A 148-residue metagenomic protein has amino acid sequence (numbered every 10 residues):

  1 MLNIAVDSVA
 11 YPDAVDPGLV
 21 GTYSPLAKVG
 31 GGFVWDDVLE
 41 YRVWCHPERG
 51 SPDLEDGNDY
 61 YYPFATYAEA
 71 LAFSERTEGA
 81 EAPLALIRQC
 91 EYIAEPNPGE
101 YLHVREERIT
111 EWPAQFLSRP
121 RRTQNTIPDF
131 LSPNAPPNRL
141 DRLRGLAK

Functional and structural regions predicted by a protein language model:
M1-D59, Y67-K148: Conserved NAD+-utilizing ADP-ribose enzyme module
